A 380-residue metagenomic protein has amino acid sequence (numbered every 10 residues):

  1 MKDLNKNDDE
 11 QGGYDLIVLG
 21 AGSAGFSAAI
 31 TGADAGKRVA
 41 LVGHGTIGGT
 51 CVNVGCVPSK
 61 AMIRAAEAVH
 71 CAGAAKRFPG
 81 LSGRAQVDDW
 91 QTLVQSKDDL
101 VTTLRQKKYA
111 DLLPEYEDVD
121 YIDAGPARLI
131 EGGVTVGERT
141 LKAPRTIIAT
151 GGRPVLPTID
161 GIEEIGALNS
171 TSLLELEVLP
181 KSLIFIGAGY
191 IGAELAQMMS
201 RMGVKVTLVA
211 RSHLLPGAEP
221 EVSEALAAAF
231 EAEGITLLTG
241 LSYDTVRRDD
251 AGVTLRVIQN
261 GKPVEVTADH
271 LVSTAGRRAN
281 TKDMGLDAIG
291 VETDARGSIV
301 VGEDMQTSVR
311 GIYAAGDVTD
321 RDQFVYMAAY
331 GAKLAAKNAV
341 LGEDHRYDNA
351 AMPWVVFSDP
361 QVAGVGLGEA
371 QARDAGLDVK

Functional and structural regions predicted by a protein language model:
K2-Y14, I30-K37, V42-L179, S212-P216 (+5 more regions): Glycine-rich flavin
D8-A24, L179-G189: Beta1/beta-strand and adjacent pyrophosphate-binding region of the FAD-binding site in flavoprotein oxidoreductases
Y14-L41, G192-R201: N-terminal Rossmann-like FAD-binding beta1-loop-alpha1 element of flavoenzymes
I17-L19, A127, L141-G151, F185-I186 (+2 more regions): Short hydrophobic core segments
C56, T150-K205, V209, L237 (+3 more regions): Glycine-rich dinucleotide-binding loop and its adjacent helix/turn
E163-L179, E265-L341: FAD-site-proximal beta/loop scaffold in flavoenzymes
A363-K380: Structured beta-strand/loop patches that form or line metal/cofactor-binding pockets in enzymes
